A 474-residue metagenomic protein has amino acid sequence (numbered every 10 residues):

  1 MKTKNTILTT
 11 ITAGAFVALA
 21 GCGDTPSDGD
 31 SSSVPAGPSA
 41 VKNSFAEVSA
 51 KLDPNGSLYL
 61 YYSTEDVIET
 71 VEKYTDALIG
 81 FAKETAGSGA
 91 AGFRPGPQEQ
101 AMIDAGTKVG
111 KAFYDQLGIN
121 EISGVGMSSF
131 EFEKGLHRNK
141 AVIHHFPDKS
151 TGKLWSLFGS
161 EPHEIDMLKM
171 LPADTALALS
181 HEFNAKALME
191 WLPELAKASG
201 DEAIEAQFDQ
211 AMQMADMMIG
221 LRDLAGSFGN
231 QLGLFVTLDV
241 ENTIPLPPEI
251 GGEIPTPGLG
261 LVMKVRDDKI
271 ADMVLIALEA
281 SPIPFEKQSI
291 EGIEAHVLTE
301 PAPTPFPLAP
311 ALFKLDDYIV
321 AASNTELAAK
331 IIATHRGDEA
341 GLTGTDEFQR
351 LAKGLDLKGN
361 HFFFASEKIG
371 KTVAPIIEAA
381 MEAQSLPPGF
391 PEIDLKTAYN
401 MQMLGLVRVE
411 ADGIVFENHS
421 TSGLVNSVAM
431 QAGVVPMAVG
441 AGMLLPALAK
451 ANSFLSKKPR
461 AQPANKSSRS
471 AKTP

Functional and structural regions predicted by a protein language model:
M1-I11: Bacterial N-terminal signal peptides that target proteins for export
T10-A18: Bacterial N-terminal signal peptides
C22-T25: Bacterial signal peptide processing site
S27, S32-F81, E121-G135, H144 (+4 more regions): Single conserved position on a long alpha-helix in the C-terminal lobe of the eukaryotic protein kinase
S33-P193, F348-P474: Leucine-rich, highly hydrophobic segment in Treponema pallidum outer-membrane-associated proteins
M102-G110, Q207-M212, E249-L259, L308-A309 (+2 more regions): Glycine-rich, flexible loop segments associated with nucleotide phosphate handling
D174-L221, M273: Predominantly extracellular/luminal regions of secreted and cell-surface proteins, especially disulfide-bonded
K186-L188, I204, D223-Q231, P305-L308 (+1 more regions): A general structural signal for short secondary-structure boundary/capping elements
